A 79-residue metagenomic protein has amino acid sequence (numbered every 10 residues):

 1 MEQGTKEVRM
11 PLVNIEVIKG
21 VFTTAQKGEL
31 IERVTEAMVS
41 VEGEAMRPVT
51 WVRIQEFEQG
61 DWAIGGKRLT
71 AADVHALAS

Functional and structural regions predicted by a protein language model:
E2-S79: A domain-level signal for the structural core that forms small-molecule/cofactor-binding pockets and catalytic centers
